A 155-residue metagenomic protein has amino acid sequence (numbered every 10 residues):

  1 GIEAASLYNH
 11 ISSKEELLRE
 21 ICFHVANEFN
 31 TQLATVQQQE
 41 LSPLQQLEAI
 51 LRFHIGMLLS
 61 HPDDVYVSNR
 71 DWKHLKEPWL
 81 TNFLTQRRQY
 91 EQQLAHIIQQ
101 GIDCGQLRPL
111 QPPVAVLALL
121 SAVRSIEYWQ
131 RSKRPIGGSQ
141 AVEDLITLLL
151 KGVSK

Functional and structural regions predicted by a protein language model:
G1-E16: Helix-turn-helix
E16-V36, Q45, A49-G56, T85 (+3 more regions): Alpha-helical structural segments
R19, F23, R52, G56 (+3 more regions): Generic alpha-helical structural context detector
N27-T31, P78-C104, P113-L117: Amphipathic alpha-helical packing segments from all-alpha helical-bundle domains
V36, E40, N69-W72, Q130-K133: Secondary-structure edge/capping motif, primarily at the C-terminal ends of alpha-helices and the immediately following
A49, G56, S60, Q92-C104 (+2 more regions): C-terminal peripheral helix-coil segments that are non-catalytic and often amphipathic
L59-P78: Amphipathic alpha-helical segments used for helix-helix packing
